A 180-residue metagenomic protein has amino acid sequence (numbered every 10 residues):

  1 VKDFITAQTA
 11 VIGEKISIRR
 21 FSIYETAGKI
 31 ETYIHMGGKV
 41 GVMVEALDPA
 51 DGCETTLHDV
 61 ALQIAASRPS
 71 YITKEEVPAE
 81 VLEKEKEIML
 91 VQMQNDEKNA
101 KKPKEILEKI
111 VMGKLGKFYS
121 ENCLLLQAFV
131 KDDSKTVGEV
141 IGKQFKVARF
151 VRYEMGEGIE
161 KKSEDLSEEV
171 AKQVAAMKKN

Functional and structural regions predicted by a protein language model:
V1-N180: N-terminal assembly/interaction segments in proteins that build large macromolecular machines
